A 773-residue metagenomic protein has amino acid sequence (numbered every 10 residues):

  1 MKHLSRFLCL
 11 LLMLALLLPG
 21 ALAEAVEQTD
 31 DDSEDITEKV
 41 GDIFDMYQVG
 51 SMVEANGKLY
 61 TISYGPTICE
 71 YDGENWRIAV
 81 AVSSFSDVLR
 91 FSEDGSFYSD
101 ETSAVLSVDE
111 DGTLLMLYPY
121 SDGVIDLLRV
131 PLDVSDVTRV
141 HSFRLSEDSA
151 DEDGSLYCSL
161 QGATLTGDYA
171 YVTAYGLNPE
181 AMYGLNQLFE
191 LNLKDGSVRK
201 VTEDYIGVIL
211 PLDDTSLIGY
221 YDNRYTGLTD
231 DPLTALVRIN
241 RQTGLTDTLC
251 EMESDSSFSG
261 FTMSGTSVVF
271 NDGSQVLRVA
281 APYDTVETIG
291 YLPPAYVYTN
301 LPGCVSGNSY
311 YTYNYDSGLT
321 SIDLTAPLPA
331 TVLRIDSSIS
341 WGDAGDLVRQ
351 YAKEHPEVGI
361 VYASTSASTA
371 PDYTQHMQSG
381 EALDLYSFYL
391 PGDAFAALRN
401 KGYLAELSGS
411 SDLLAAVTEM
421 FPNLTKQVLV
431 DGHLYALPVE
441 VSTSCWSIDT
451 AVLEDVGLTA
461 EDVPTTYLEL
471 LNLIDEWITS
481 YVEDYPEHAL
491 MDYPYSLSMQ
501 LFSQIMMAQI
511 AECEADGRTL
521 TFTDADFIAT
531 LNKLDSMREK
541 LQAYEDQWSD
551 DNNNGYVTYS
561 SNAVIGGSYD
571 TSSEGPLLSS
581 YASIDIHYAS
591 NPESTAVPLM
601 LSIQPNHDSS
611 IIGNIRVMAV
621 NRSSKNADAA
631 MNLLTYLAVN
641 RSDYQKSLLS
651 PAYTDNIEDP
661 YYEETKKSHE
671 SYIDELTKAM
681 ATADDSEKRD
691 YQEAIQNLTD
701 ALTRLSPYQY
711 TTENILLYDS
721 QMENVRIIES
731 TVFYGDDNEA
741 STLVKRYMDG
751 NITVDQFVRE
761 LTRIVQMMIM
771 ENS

Functional and structural regions predicted by a protein language model:
E24-C69, A163, G176, G207-I209 (+7 more regions): Conserved N-terminal structural module of periplasmic/extracytoplasmic solute-binding proteins
Q28-G41, T67-G95, I125-S149, Y183-T202 (+3 more regions): Surface-exposed loop/turn elements that mediate protein-protein interactions on large endomembrane-trafficking
L390-C445, V597-Q604: Hinge/lid segment of periplasmic solute-binding proteins
A405-M420, V463, I510-L531, I603-S609: Short, solvent-exposed loop/beta-turn-alpha elements that line the ligand-binding surface or hinge of extracytoplasmic
Y435-V439, S444, L468-N532, D570-L577: Extracytoplasmic/periplasmic solute-binding protein
I474, D516-G566, Y588-Q604: Glycine-centered hinge/linker elements that transmit conformational signals in sensory and ligand-binding systems
S590-E670, K678-A681: Extracytoplasmic/periplasmic substrate-recognition and gating elements
E675-M770: C-terminal capping/gating helix-and-loop segments adjacent to ligand/active sites or protein-protein/ligand interfaces
